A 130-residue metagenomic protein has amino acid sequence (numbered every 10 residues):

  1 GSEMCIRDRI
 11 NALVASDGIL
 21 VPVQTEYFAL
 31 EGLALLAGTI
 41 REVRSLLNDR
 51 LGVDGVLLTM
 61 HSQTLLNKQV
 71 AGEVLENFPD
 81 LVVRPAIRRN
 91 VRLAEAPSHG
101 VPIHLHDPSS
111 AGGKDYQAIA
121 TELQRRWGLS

Functional and structural regions predicted by a protein language model:
G1, A15-S16, N77-F78: Short, structured coil segments at secondary-structure junctions
E3-I6: Short, small-residue-biased leader/transition segments that mark boundaries at the very start of proteins
R9-E26: Inter-motif core of Ras-like GTPase G domains
P22-V23, L30, H106: Thr-Gly-centered strand-to-loop micro-motif
F28-L36: Short acidic/Ser/Thr-enriched loop-to-helix initiation segments
I40-V43: Conserved C-terminal guanine-recognition region of P-loop GTPase G domains, centered on the G4
S45-S130: C-terminal lobe/tail of nucleotide-utilizing enzymes
